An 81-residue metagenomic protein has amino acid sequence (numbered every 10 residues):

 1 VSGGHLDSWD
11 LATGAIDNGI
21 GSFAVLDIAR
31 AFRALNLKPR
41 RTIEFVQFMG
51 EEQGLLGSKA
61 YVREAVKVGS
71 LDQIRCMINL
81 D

Functional and structural regions predicted by a protein language model:
V1-D7: Acidic/His- and Gly-rich active-site-bordering loop/insert found across diverse amide/peptide-bond hydrolases
S8-D81: Acidic/histidine-rich catalytic neighborhood of metal-dependent amide-processing enzymes
